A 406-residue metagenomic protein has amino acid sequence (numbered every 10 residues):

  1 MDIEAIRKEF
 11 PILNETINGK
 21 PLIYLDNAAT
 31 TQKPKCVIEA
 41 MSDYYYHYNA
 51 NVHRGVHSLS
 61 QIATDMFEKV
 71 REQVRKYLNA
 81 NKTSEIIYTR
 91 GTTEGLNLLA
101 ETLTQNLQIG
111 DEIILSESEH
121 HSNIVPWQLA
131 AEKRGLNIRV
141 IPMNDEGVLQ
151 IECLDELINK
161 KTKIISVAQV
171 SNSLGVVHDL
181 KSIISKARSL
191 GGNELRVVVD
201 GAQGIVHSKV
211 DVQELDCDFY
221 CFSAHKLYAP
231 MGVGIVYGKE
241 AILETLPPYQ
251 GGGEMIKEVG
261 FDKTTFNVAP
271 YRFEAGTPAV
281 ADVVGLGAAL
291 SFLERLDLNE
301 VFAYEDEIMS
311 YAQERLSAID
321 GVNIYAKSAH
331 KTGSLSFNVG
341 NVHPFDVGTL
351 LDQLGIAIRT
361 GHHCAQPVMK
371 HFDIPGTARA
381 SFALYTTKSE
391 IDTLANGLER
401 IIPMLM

Functional and structural regions predicted by a protein language model:
M1-M406: Pyridoxal 5′-phosphate
